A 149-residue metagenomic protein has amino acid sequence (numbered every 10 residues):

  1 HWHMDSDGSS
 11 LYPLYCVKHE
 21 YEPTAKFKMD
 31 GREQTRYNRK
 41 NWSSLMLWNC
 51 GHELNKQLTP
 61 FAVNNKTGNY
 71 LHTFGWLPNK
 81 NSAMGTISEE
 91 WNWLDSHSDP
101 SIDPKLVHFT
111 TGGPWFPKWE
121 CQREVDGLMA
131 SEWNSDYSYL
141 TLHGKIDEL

Functional and structural regions predicted by a protein language model:
H1, R36-Y37, H97: Generic detector of bulky aromatic hydrophobic side chains
H1-T24, L47: GT-A fold catalytic core of metal-dependent nucleotide-sugar glycosyltransferases, centered on the diacidic
D5-D7, R36-N38, L77: Homeobox/homeodomain signature
Y12-Y15, Y21, Y37-N38, Y70 (+1 more regions): Sequence-level detector for tyrosine residue identity
P23-M29, P117: Short, charged, surface-exposed secondary-structure boundary motifs
D30-T35: Short, P/G- and charge-enriched loop/turn segments at secondary-structure junctions
K40-L149: A glycosyltransferase accessory/donor-loop signature
